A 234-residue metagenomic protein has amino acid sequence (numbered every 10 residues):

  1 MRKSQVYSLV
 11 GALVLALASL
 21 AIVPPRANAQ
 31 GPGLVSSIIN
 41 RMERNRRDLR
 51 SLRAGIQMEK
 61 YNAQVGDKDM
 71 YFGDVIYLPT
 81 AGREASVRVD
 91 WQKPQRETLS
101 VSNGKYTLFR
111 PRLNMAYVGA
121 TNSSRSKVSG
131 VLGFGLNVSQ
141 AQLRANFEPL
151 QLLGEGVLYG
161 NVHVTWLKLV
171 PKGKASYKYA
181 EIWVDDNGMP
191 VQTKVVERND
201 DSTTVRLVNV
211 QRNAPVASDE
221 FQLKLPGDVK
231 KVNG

Functional and structural regions predicted by a protein language model:
M1-S4: Positively charged n-region of N-terminal signal peptides that target proteins for export
V10-S19: Bacterial N-terminal signal peptides
A21, A27-A29: Boundary at the C-terminal end of the N-terminal hydrophobic targeting segment
P32-V35, Y117-G119, L150-G234: Gly/Pro-enriched, hydrophobic low-complexity segments that function as extracytoplasmic propeptides/linkers
S37-N40, R44-L108: N-terminal mature ectodomain segment of secretory-pathway/periplasmic proteins
R50-L52, Y71-G73, A85, Q95-E97 (+6 more regions): Envelope-exposed proteins and targeting segments
M58, F109-R112, K194-R198: Beta-turn initiation residues at beta-strand->coil junctions
T107-V138: Acidic/charged, solvent-exposed loop-and-adjacent secondary-structure segments enriched in E/D, K/R, S/T, and G/P
